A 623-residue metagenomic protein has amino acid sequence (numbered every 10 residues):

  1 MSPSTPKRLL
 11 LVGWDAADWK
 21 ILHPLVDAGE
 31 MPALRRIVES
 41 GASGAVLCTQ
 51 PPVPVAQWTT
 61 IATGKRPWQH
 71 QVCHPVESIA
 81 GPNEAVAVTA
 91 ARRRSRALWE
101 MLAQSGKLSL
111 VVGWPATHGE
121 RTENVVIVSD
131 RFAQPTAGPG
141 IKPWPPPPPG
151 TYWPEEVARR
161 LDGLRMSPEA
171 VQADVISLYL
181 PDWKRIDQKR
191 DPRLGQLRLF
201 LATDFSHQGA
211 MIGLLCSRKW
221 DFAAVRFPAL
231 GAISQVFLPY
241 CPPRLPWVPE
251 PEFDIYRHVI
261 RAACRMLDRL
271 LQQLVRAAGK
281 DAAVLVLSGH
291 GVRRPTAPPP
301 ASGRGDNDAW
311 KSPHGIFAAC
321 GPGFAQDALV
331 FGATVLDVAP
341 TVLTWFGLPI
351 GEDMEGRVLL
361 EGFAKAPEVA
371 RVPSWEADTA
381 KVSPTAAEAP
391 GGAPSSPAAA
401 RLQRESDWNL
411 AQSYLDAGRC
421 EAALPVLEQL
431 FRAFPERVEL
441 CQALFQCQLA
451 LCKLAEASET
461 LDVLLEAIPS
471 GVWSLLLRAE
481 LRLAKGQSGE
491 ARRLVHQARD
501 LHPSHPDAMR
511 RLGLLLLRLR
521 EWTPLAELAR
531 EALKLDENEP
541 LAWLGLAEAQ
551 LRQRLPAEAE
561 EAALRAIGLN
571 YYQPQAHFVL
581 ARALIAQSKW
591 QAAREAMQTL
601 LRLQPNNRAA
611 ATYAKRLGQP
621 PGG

Functional and structural regions predicted by a protein language model:
L22-K65, L108-L110: Short, structured active-site-proximal loop/turn typified by the sulfatase FGly-forming signature C/S-X-P-X-R
K65-P251, N409, R419, A443: His/Asp/Glu-rich, glycine-adjacent segments that coordinate divalent cations and/or stabilize oxyanion chemistry on
Q272, A301-L348: Substrate-binding rim/cap in mid-to-C-terminal beta-strand-loop elements of soluble/periplasmic
A283-G321, E355, R371-P373: Histidine-centered active-site microenvironments of extracellular/periplasmic hydrolases and transferases
R404, V438-E439, V472-W473, P506-D507 (+4 more regions): Helix-start (N-cap) detector for alpha-helical repeat units in TPR-like alpha-solenoids, especially tetratricopeptide
Q429-R432, V463-E466, H496-D500, R530-K534 (+2 more regions): Conserved structural position within tetratricopeptide repeats
